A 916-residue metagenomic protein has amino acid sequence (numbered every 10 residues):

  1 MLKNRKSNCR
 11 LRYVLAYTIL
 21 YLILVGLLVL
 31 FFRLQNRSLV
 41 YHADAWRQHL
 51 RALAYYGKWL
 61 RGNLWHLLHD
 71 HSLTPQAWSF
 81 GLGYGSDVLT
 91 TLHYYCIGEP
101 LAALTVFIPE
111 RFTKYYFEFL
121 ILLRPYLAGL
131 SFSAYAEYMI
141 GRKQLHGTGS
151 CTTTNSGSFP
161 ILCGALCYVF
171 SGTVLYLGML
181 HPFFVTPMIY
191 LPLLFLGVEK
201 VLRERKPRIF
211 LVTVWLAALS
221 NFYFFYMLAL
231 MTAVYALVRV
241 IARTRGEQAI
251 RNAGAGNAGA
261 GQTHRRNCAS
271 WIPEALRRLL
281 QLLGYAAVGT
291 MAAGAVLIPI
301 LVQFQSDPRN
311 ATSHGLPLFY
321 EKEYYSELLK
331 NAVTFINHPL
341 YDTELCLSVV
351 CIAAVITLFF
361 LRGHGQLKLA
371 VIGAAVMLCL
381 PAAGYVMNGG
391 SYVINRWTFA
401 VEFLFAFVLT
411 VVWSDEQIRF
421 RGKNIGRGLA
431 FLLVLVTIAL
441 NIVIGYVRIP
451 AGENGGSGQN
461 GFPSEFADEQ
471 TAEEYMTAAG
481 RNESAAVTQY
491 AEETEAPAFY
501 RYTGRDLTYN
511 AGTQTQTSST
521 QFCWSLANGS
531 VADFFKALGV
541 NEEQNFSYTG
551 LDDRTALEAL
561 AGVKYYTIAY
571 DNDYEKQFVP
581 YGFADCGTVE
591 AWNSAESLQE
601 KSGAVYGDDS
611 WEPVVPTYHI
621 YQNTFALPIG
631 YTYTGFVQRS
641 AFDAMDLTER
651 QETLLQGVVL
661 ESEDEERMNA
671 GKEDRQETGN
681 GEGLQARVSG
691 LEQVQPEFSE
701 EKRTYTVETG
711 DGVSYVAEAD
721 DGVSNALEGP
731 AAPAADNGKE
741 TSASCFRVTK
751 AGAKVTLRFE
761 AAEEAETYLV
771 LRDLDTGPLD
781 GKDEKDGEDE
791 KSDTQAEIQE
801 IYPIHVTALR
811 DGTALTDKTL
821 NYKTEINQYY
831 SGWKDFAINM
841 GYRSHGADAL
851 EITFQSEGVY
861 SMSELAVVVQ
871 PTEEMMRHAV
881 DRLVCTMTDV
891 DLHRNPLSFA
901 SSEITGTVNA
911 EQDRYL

Functional and structural regions predicted by a protein language model:
M1-F32, R277, Q281: Start-transfer (signal-anchor) and selected internal transmembrane alpha helices of multi-pass inner/ER membrane
Y21, I121-M139, G149-I241, Q281-L301 (+2 more regions): Membrane-embedded helix bundles of polyisoprenyl
L24-G129, L166, F170-M188, S306 (+3 more regions): Membrane-interface coil-to-helix junctions
R47-Q48, A54-W59, N63-H66, Y94 (+6 more regions): Periplasmic/ER-lumenal interhelical loops and adjacent helix-loop junctions in multi-pass membrane proteins
F107, I442-L916: Soluble catalytic regions of membrane-associated enzymes that act on cell-envelope and secretory-pathway components
Y115, V174-V185, A311-D342, V371-R421 (+5 more regions): Membrane-helix boundary/interfacial segments in multi-pass membrane proteins
L228-V288: Perimembrane helix-loop-helix junctions
N267-L280, V355-M377: Membrane-interface helix-loop-helix junctions at transmembrane boundaries of multi-pass membrane enzymes, predominantly
